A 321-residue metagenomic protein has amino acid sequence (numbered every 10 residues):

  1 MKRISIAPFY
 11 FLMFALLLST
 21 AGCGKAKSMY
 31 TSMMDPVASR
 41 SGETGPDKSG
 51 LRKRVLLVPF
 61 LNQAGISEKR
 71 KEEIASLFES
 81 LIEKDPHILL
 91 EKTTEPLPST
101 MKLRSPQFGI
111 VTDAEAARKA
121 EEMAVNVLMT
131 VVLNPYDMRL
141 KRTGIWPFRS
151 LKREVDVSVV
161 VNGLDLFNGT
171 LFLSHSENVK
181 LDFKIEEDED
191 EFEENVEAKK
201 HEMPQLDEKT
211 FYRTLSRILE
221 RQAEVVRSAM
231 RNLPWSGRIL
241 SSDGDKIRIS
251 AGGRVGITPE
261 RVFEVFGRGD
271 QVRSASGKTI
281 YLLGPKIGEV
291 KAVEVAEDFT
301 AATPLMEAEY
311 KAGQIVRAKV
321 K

Functional and structural regions predicted by a protein language model:
M1-F11: Bacterial N-terminal signal peptides that target proteins for export
Y10-S19: Bacterial N-terminal signal peptides
C23-S99, E189-E194, D207-K209, W235-S236 (+3 more regions): A structural "domain/chain start" motif
L51-L56, F78, P86, A124-M129 (+8 more regions): Envelope-exposed proteins and targeting segments
L51-N134, T170-S174, T258-R261, V265-A275: N-terminal segment of the mature soluble domain
T130-E193: Amphipathic beta-strand/beta-sheet edge segments enriched in Tyr/Trp
E191-G237: Compositionally biased, intrinsically disordered linkers/stalks adjacent to structured regions
E193, E197-K200, E264-K321: Beta-strand/loop-dominated core regions that host nucleotide or nucleotide-derived cofactor-binding catalytic loops
